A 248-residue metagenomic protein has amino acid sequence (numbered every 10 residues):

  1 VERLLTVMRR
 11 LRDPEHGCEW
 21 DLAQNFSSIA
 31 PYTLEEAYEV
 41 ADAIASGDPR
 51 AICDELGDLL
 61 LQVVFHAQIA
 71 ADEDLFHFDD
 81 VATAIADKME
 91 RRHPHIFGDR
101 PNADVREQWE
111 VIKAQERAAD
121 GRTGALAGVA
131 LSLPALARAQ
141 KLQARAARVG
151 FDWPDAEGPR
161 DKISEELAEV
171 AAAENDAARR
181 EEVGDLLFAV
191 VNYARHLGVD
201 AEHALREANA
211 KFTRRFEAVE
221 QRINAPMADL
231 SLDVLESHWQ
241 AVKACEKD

Functional and structural regions predicted by a protein language model:
V1-E55, L61-V183, L187-D248: Flexible "arm" and connector segments at domain edges
